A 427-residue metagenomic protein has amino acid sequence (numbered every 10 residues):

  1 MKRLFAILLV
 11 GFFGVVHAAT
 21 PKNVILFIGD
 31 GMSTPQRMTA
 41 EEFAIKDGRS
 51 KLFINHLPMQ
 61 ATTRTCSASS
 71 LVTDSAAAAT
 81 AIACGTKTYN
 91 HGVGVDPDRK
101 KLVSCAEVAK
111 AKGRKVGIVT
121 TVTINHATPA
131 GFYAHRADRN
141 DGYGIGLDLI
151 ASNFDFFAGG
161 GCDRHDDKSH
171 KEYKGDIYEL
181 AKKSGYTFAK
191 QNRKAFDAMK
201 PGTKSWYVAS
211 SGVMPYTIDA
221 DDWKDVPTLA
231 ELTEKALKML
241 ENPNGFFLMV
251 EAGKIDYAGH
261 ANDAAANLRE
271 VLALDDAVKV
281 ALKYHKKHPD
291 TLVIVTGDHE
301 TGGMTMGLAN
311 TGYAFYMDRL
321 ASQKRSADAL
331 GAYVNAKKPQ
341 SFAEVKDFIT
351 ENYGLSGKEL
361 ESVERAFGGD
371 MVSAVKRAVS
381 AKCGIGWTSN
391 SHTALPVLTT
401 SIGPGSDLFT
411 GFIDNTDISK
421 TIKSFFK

Functional and structural regions predicted by a protein language model:
M1-L4: Positively charged n-region of N-terminal signal peptides that target proteins for export
L9-A18: Hydrophobic h-region of N-terminal signal peptides that target proteins for export in Gram-negative bacteria
K22-N23, M32-M38, E42-T80, Y89 (+1 more regions): A post-motif C-terminal structural segment
C84-G92: Aspartyl protease catalytic core from the pepsin/retropepsin fold
V93-G94, I118: A short, small-residue-rich loop immediately preceding and capping a beta-strand
G94-V103: Glycine-rich anion/phosphate-binding loops
A106-E107, A111-A130: Glycine-rich phosphate/pyrophosphate-binding loops and their adjacent beta-strand/loop elements at enzyme active sites
